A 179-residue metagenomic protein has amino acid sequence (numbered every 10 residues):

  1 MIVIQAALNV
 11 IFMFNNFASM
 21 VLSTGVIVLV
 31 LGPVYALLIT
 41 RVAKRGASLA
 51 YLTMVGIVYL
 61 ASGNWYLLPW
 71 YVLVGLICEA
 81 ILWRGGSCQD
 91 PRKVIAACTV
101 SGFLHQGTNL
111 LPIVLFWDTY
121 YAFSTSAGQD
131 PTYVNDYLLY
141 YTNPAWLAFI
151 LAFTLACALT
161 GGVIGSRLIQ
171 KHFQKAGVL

Functional and structural regions predicted by a protein language model:
M1-A50: Hydrophobic transmembrane alpha-helices
M1-Q5, I27, L31, Y35 (+5 more regions): Alpha-helical transmembrane segments in multi-pass membrane proteins
M1-Q5, V72-L110, G162: Short helix-perturbing small/polar motifs within transmembrane alpha-helices
F12-V21, V55-R84: Interfacial aromatic-anchored transmembrane helix boundaries in multi-pass membrane proteins
G25-V26, S48-T53, L68-P69, I95-T99 (+2 more regions): Hydrophobic alpha-helical transmembrane segments
I27-A43, M54, V58-Y59, I77-G86: Generic transmembrane alpha-helix motif of multi-pass integral membrane proteins
A96-Q170: Membrane-embedded alpha-helical hairpins and interfacial helices in multi-pass inner-membrane proteins
I169-L179: Short, charged juxtamembrane terminal tails flanking transmembrane helices
